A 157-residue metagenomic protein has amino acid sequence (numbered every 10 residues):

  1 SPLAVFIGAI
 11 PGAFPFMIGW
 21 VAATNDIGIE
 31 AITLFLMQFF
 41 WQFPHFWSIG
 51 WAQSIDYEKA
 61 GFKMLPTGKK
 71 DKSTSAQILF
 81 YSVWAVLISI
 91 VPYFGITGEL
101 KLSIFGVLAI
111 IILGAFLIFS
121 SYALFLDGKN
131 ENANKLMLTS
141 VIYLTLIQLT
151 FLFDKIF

Functional and structural regions predicted by a protein language model:
S1, F80-L138: Transmembrane helix-loop-helix
S1-A22: Intramembrane alpha-helical segments
A4, H45, S140: Residue-level signal for inorganic ion chemistry
G12, L34-M37, T74-Y81, A85 (+3 more regions): Hydrophobic alpha-helical transmembrane segments of polytopic
F14-P15, M37-F46, I112-S120: Alpha-helical transmembrane segments and their membrane-interface exit regions
P15-Q38, I88-F105, F151-F157: Helix-coil boundary and interhelical linker segments in multi-pass alpha-helical membrane proteins
F40-I96: Solvent-exposed interhelical
N134-K155: Final/C-terminal transmembrane alpha-helix of multipass membrane proteins
